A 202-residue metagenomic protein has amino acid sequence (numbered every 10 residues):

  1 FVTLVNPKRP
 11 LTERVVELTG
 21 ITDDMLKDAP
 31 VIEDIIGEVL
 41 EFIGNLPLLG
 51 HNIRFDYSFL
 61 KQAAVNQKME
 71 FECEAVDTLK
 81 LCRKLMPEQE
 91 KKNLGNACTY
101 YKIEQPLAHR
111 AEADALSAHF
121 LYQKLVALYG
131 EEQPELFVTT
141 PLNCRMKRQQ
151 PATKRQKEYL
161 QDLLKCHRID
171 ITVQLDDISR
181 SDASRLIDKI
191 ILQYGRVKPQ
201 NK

Functional and structural regions predicted by a protein language model:
F1-C73, P87-H109: Conserved non-catalytic scaffold segment of RNase H-like nuclease domains
E70-C82: Conserved beta-strand -> loop -> alpha-helix junction used to position metal-binding or nucleic-acid-contacting
A108-A111, P134: Short, charged, surface-exposed loops that flank catalytic or proteolytic processing sites
R110-Q123: Acidic, divalent-metal-coordinating active-site segment for phosphoryl/phosphodiester hydrolysis, typified by short
Q123-K202: Acidic two-metal-ion nuclease catalytic site recognized across multiple nuclease folds, prominently DnaQ/RNase D-T
